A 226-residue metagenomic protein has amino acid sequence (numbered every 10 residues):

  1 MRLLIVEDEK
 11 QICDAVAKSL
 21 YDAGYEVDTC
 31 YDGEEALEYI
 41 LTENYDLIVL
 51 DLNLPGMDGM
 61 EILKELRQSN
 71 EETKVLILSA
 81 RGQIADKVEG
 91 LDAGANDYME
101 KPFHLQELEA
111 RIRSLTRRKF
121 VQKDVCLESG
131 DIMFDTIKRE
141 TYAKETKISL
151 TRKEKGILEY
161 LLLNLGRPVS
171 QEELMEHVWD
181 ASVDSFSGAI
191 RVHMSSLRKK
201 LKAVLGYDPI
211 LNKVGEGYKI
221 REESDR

Functional and structural regions predicted by a protein language model:
M1-K119: N-terminal/domain-start alpha-helical segments
E35, G215-K219: Glycine-rich nucleotide-binding loop
E43, Q106, G130-I132, I137 (+2 more regions): Structural detector for helix-capping/boundary residues
R113-C126, G166: The C-terminal output helix
C126-E128, M133, P168, R191: Short aromatic/basic micro-patch
E128-K155, K219-R226: A structural micro-motif at secondary-structure boundaries
E140-P209, V214: Positively charged, aromatic-enriched patches within helix-turn-helix-type DNA-binding elements, predominantly
